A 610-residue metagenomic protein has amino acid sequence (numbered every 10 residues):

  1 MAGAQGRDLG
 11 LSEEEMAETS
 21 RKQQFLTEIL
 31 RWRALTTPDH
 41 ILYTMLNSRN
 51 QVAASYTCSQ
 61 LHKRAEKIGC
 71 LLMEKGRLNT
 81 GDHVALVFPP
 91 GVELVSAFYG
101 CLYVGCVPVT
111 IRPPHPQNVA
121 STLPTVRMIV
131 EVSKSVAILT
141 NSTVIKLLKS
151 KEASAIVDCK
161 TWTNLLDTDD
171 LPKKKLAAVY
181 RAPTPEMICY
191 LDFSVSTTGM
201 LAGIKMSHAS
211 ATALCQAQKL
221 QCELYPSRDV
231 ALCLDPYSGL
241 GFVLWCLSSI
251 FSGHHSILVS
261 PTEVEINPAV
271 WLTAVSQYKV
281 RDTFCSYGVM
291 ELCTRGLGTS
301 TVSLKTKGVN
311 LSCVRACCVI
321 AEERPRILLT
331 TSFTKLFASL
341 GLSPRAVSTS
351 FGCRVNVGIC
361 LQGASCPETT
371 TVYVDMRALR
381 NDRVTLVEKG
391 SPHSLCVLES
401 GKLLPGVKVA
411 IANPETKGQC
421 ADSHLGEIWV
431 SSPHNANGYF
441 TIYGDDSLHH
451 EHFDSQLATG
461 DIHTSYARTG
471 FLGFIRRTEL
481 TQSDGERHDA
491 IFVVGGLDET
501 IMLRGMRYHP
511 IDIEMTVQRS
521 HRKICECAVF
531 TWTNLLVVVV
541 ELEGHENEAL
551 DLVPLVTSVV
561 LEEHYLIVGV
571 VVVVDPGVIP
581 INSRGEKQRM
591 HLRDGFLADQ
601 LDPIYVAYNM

Functional and structural regions predicted by a protein language model:
A4-D8, I29-T57, I188-L191, T198 (+3 more regions): AMP-dependent adenylate-forming
E18, D39-F98, P116-S121, G203-A209: Conserved AMP-binding/adenylate-forming core of the ANL superfamily
P38-I41, T163-M200, L214, Q221-D229: Conserved pre-ATP/AMP-binding loop-to-beta segment of ANL
V107, T212-D229, Y237-D282, E291-S303: Conserved AMP-binding/adenylation subdomain of ANL enzymes
H115-L148, L171-L176, L214-A231, V264-R281: Conserved ATP-dependent adenylate/AMP-binding module captured primarily in the ANL superfamily
S276, T283, S432-G438, S447-E451 (+1 more regions): AMP-binding/adenylate-forming catalytic core of the ANL superfamily
R315-C317, R324-S483, H488-D489, D498-T500: Conserved AMP-binding/adenylate-forming
T531-L535, E562-K587, Q600-M610: AMP-binding/adenylate-forming catalytic domain of the ANL superfamily
